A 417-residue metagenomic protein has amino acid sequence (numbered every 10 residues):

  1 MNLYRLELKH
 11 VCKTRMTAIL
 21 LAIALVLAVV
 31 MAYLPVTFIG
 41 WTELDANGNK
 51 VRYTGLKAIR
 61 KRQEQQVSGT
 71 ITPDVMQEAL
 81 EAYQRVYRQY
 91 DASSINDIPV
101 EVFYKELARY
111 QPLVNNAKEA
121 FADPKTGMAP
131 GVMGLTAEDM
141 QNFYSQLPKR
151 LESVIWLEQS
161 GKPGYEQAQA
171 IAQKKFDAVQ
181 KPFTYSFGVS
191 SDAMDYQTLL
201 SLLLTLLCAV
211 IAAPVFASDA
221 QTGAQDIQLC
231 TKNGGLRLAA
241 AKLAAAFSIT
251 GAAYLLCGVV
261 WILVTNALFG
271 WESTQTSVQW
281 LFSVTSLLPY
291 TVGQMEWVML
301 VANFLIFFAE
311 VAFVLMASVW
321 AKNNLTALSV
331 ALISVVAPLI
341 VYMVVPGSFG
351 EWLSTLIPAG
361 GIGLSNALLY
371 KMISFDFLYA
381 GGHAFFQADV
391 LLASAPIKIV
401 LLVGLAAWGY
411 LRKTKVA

Functional and structural regions predicted by a protein language model:
M1-L21: Aromatic- and glycine-rich beta-strand/loop motifs that create alpha-glucan
T17-L20, I306-V314, K371-A417: Alpha-helical transmembrane segments of multi-pass membrane transporters/translocases
L21-L25, L325-P338: Central hydrophobic cores of alpha-helical transmembrane segments in multi-pass integral membrane proteins
V26-M76, A82, D139-D219, A240-W320 (+1 more regions): Secretory targeting signals
F38-L135: N-terminal, intrinsically disordered, polar/charged segments of Gram-positive cell-envelope systems that serve as
D219-D226: Hydrophobic transmembrane alpha-helix segments characteristic of membrane transport and insertion machinery
L229-G235: Short helix-to-coil transition segments within interhelical loops that connect adjacent transmembrane helices
L268-S277, P346-M372: Juxtamembrane non-transmembrane "cap" segments at the membrane-aqueous interface of multi-pass membrane proteins
